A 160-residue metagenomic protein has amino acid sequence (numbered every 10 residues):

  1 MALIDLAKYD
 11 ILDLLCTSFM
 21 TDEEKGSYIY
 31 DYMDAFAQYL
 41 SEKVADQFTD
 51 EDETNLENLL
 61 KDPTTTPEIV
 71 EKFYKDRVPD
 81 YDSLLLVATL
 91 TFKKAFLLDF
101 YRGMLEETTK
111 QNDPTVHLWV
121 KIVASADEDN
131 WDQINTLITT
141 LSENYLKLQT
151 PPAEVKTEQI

Functional and structural regions predicted by a protein language model:
M1-I160: Intrinsically disordered, low-complexity linear regions
